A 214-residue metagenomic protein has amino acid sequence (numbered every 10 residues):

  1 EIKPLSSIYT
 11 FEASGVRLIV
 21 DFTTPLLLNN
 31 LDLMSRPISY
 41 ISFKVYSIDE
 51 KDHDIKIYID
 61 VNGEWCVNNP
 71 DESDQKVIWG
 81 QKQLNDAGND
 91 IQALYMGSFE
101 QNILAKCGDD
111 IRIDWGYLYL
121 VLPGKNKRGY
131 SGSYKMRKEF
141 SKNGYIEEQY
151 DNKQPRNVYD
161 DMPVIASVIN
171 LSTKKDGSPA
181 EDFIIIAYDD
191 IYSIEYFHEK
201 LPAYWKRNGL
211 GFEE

Functional and structural regions predicted by a protein language model:
E1, I19-T23, D161-P163: A short linear-motif detector with a strong N-terminal bias
K3-I8: Short, hydrophobic/aromatic-rich segments at coil-to-beta transitions
T10-E12, Y46: A generic structural motif
A13-L33: Low-complexity, acidic Ser/Thr/Pro/Gly-rich terminal tails and inter-domain linkers that flank the onset of structured
L28, L33, K44-E214: Acidic/polar, glycine-enriched structural segments that form the non-catalytic walls/loops of the carbohydrate-binding
S35-I41: Short, solvent-exposed loop/turn segments enriched in Ser/Thr/Gly
